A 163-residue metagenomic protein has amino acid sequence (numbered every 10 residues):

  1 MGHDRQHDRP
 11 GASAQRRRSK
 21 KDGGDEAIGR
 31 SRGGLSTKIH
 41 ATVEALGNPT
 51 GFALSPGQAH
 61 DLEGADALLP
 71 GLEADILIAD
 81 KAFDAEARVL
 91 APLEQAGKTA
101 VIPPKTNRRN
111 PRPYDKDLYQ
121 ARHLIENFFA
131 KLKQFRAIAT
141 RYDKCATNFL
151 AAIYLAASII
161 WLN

Functional and structural regions predicted by a protein language model:
M1-K105, A156-A157: Polybasic low-complexity intrinsically disordered regions
D4, G24, S31, N110 (+3 more regions): Glycine-rich, flexible loop/turn motifs
A82-D84, T106-R109, A130, A137: Short Gly/Pro-enriched loop/turn and capping motifs at secondary-structure junctions
A87, N110-P111, L150: Short secondary-structure boundary/hinge segments and terminal tails
L90-K98, K116-N163: Basic, amphipathic alpha-helical segments enriched in Lys/Arg and hydrophobic/aromatic residues
K98-L118: RNase H-like polynucleotidyl transferase catalytic core
